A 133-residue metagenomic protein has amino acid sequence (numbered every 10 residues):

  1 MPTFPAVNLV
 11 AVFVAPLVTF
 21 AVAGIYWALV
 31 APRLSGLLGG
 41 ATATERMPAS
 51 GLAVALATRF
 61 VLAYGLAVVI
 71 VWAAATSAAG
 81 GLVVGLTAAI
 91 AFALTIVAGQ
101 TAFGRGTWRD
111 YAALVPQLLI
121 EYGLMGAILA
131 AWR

Functional and structural regions predicted by a protein language model:
M1-R133: Juxtamembrane/disordered regions of integral membrane proteins
